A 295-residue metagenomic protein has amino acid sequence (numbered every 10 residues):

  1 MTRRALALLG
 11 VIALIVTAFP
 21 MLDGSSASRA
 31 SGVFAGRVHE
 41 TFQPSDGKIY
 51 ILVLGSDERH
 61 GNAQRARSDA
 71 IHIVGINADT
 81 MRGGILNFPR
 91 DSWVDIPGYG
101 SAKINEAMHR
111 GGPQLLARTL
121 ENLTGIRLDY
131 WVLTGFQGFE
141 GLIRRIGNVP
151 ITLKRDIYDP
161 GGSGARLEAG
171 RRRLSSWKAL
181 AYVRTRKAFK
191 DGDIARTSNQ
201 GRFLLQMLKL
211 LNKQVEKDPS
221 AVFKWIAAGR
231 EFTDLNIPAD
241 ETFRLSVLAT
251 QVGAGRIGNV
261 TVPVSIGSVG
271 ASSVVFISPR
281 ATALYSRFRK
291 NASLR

Functional and structural regions predicted by a protein language model:
M1-R295: Non-catalytic, solvent-exposed segments at the cell envelope interface
